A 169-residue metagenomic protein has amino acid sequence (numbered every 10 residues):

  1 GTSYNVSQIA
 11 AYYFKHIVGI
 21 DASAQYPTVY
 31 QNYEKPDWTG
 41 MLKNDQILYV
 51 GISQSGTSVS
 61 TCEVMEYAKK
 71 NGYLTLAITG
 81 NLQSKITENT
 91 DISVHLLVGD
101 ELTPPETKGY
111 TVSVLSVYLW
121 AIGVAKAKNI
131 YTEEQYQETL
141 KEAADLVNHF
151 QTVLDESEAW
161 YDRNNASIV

Functional and structural regions predicted by a protein language model:
G1-D145: Glycine-rich phosphate-binding loops that contact phosphosugars or nucleotide phosphates
K141-V169: Cofactor-pocket helix-loop regions in the catalytic cores of large enzyme subunits
